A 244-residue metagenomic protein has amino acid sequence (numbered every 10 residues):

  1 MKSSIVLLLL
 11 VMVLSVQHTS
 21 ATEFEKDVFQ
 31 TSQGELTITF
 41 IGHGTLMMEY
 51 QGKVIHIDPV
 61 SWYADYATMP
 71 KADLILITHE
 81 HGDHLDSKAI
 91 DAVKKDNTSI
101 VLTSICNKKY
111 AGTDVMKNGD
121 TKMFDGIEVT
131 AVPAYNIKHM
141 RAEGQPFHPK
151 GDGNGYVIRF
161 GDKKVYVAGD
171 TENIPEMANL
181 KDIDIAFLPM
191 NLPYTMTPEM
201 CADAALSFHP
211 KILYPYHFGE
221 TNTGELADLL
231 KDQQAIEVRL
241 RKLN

Functional and structural regions predicted by a protein language model:
V6-S15: Bacterial N-terminal signal peptides
V16-A21: Sec/Tat signal peptide C-region and signal peptidase I cleavage site
T22-P70, G112-K181, K242-N244: Core dinuclear metal-dependent hydrolase active-site scaffold
S61-N107, K181-F187: Active-site metal-binding motif and surrounding structural segment of the metallo-beta-lactamase
Y63-D65, H81-L85, N107-Y110, D120-M123 (+4 more regions): Active-site environment of divalent metal-dependent phosphoester hydrolases
K88-V93, E176-N179, M200-A204, E225 (+1 more regions): A short acidic, amphipathic alpha-helical/loop segment
D114-E128, K150, A202, L206-N244: Binuclear metal-ion centers of metallo-dependent hydrolases, dominated by the metallo-beta-lactamase
I183-L188, L192-P215: Proline-aspartate-enriched helix->loop->beta-strand connector
